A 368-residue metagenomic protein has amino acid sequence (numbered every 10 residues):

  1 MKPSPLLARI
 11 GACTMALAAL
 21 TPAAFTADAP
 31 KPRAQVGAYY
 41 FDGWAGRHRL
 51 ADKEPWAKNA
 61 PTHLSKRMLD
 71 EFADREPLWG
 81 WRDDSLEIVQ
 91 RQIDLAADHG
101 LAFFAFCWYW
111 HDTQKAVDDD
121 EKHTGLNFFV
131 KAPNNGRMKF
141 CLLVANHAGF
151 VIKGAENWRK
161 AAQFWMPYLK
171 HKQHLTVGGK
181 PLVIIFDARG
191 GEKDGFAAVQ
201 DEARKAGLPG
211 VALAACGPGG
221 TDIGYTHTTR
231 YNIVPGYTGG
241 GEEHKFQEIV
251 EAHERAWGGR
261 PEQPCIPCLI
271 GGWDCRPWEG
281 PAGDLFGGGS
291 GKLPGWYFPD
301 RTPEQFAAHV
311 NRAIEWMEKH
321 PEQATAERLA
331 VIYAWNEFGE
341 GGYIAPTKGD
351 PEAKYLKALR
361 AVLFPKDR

Functional and structural regions predicted by a protein language model:
M1-L6: N-terminal secretory signal peptides that target proteins for export/translocation
R9-P22: Bacterial N-terminal signal peptides
A27-R368: Glycan-processing catalytic domains of CAZymes
